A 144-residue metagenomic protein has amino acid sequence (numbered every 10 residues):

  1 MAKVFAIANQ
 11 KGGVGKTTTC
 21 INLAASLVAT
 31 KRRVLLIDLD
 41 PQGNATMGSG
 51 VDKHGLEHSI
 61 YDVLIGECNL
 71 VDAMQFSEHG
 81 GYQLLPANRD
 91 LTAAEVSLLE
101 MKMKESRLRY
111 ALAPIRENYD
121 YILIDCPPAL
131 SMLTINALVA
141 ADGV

Functional and structural regions predicted by a protein language model:
M1-V144: P-loop NTP-binding core
